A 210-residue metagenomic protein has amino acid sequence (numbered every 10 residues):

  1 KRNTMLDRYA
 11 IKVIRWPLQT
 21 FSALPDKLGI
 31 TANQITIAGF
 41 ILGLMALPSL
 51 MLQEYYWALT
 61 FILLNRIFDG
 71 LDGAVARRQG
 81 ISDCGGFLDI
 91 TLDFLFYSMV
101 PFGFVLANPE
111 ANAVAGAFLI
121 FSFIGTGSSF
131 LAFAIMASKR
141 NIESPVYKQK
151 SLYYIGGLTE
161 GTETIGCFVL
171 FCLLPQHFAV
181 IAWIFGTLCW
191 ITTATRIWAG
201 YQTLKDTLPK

Functional and structural regions predicted by a protein language model:
R2-S22, T91-K210: A feature for the membrane-embedded catalytic helix bundles of lipid/isoprenoid biosynthetic enzymes
P17-K27, M51-L52, A76-C84, E143-K150: Short juxtamembrane and helix-loop transition motifs at transmembrane-helix boundaries in membrane proteins
P25, A38, G43, P48-S49 (+4 more regions): Functionally constrained cores in energy, signaling, and assembly domains
T31: Active-site helical microenvironments for divalent-metal-assisted chemistry
Q34, G80, L152-I155: Short, flexible coil/turn micro-motifs enriched in small/turn-prone residues
T36-C84, F118-F121, H177-W190: Membrane-embedded alpha-helical segments that form the functional core of polytopic membrane enzymes, especially those
G86-L88: Membrane-interface alpha-helices at helix entry/exit sites of multi-pass transporters
